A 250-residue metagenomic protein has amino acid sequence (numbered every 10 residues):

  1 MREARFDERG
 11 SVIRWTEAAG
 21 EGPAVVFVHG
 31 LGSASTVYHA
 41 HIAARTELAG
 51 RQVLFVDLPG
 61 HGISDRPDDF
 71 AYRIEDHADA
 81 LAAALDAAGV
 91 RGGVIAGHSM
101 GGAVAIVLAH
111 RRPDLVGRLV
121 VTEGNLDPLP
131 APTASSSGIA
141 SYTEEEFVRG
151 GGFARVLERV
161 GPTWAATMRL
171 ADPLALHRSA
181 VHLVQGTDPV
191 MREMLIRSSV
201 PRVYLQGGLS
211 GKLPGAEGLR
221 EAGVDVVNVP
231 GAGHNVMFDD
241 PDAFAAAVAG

Functional and structural regions predicted by a protein language model:
R9-D65: Conserved HGGG/HGGXW glycine-rich cap/lid loop of the alpha/beta-hydrolase fold
R9-S11, A49-A96: Active-site loop/oxyanion-hole signature of alpha/beta-hydrolase fold enzymes
V37-H39, S64-F70, A131-T133, G215-A216: Conserved catalytic-core motifs of eukaryotic protein kinase domains, centered on the activation segment
G97, G101, A105: Gly/Ala-rich beta-loop-alpha elbow adjacent to hydrolase catalytic centers
I106-R111, L115-V148: Flexible "cap/lid" loop of the alpha/beta hydrolase fold
A131, S136, E144-P201: Conserved alpha/beta-hydrolase catalytic His-Asp/Glu region
L174-P230, M237: Conserved serine/cysteine hydrolase catalytic core
A232-A245: Catalytic histidine-centered segment of alpha/beta-hydrolase-like enzymes
